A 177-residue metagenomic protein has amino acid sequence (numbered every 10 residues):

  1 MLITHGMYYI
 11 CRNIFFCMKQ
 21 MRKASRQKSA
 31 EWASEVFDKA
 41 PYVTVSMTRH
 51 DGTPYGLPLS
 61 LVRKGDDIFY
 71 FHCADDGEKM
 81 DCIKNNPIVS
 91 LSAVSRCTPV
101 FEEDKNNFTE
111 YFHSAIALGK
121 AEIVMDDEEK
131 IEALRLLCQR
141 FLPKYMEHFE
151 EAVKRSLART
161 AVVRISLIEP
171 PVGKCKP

Functional and structural regions predicted by a protein language model:
Y8-K39: Extreme N-terminal tail/first-helix region
K19-A24, R96-P177: Charged, gly/pro-rich active-site loop segments
D38-A40, P54-G56, K64-D66, K84-I88 (+2 more regions): Short connector loops at helix/strand junctions that flank enzyme active sites, especially segments positioning acidic
A40-D75, L91: Short beta-strand segments
T44, Y70, S90, L118 (+1 more regions): Beta-strand secondary-structure signal
D76-M80, S90, P99: Histidine-centered metal-chelating micro-motifs
M80-N85, E102-E103: A short, polar/proline- and glycine-enriched secondary-structure boundary/capping micro-motif
